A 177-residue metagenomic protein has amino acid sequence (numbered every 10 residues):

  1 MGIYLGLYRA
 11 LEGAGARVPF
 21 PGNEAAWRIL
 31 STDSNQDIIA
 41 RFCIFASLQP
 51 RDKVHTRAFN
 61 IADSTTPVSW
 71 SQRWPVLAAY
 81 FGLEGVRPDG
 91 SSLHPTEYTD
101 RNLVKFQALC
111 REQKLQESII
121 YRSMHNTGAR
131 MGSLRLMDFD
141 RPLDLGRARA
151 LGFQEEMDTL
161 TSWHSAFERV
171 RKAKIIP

Functional and structural regions predicted by a protein language model:
M1-F45, L77: NAD(P)-dependent short-chain dehydrogenase/reductase
V18, F59, F153: A broad, low-specificity signal marking well-ordered, structured residues that form hydrophobic/aromatic
P19-W27, N126-S133, R147-R149: Short glycine/proline-rich turn/loop motifs
R28-Q36, V54, T66, M137 (+2 more regions): Aromatic-acidic/polar surface patches that form glycan- and anion
I39-M131, D144-G146, F167, A173-K174: Mid/C-terminal beta-alpha module of Rossmann-like enzyme folds, strongest in SDR-family dehydrogenases/epimerases
G132-M137, E156: C-terminal target-recognition/interaction regions appended to catalytic cores
F139-D144, R149, F153: A short pocket-lining beta-strand/turn micro-motif at the edge of beta-sheets
R149-P177: C-terminal/domain-terminus segments
